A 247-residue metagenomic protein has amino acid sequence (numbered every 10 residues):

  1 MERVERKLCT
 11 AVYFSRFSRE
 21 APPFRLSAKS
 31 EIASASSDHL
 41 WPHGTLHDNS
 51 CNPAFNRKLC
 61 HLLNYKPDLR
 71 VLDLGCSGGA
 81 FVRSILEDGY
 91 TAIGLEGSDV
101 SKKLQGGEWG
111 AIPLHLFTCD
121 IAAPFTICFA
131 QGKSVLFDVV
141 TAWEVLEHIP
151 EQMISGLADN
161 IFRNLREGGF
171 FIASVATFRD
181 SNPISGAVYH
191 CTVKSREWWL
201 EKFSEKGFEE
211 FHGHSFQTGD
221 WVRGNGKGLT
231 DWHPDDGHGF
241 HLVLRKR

Functional and structural regions predicted by a protein language model:
E2-V135, V139-W143, Q152-D159, F178 (+3 more regions): Conserved N-terminal segment of class I S-adenosyl-L-methionine
I149-P150, L165-E167: Helix-to-beta-strand junctions that scaffold the AdoMet/dcAdoMet cofactor pocket in Class I SAM-dependent enzymes
G168-A176: Conserved beta-strand signature within the Rossmann-like core of class I S-adenosyl-L-methionine
D180-S185: A short acidic, helix-capping loop that chelates divalent metal ions and anchors anionic groups
G186-H190: Gly/Pro-rich active-site loop or hairpin
K206-F208: A structural motif corresponding to the C-terminal end of an alpha-helix and its immediate exit/capping segment
